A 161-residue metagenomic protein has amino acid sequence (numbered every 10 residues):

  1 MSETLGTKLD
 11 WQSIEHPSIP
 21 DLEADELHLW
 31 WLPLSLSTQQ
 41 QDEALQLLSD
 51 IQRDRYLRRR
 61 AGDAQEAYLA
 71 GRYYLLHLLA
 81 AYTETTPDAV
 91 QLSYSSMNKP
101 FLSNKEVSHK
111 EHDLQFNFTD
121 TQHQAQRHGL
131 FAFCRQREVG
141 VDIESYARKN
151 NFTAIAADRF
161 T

Functional and structural regions predicted by a protein language model:
M1-T161: Core catalytic alpha/beta fold that binds nucleotide/phospho-ligands
